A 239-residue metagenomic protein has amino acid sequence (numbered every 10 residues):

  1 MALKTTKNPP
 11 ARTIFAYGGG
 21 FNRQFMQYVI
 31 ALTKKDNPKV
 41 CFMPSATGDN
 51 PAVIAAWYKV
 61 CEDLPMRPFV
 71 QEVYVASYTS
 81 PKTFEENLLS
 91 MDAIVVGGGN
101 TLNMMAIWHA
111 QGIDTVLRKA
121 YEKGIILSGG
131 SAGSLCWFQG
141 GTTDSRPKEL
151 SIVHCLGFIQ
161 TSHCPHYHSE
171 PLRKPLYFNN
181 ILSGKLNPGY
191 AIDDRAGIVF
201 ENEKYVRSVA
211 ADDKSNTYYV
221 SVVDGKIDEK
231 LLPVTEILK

Functional and structural regions predicted by a protein language model:
A2-D36, T47-D63, A93, G141-T143 (+1 more regions): C-terminal and late-domain segments of enzyme folds
A16, F69-E72, V95-V96, L127-G130 (+1 more regions): General beta-strand structural signal in soluble alpha/beta enzymes
C41, T47-N103, H109: Portal/gating segments that form or line small-molecule/metal binding sites
A55, K82, D114-T115, P175: Residue-level marker for well-ordered alpha-helical positions
G97, N103-K174: Class I SAM-dependent methyltransferase SAM-binding "motif I" and its flanking Rossmann-like core
